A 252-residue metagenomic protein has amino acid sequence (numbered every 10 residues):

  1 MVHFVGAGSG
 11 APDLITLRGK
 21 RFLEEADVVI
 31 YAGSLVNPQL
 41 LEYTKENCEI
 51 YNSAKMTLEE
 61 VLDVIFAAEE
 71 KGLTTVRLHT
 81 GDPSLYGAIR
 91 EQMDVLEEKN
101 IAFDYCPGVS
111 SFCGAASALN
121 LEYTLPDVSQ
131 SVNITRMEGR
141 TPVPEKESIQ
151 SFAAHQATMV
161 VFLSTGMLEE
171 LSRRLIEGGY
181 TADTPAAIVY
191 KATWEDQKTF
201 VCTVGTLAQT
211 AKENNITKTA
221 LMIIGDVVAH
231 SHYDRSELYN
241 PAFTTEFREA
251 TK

Functional and structural regions predicted by a protein language model:
M1-V109, G114, A208, A220: Class I S-adenosyl-L-methionine
V2, E60, K71-T75, S131 (+2 more regions): A contiguous loop/helix-start segment that scaffolds small-molecule binding in enzyme catalytic cores
S9-G10, V36-N37, V64-F66, N120-L121 (+2 more regions): Short hydrophobic/aromatic-rich motifs at helix boundaries and adjacent loops
K20, E42, A67, T124-L125 (+3 more regions): Short secondary-structure boundary/capping segments
D82-H155, K198-V201: Class I SAM-dependent methyltransferase SAM-binding "motif I" and its flanking Rossmann-like core
